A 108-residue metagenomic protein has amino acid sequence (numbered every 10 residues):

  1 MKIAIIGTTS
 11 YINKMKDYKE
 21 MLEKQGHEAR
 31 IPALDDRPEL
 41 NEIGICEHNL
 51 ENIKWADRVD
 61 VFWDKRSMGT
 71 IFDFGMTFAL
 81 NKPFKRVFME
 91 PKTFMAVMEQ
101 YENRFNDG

Functional and structural regions predicted by a protein language model:
M1-G108: Conserved catalytic or regulatory cores that recognize and/or transform ribose-phosphate-containing ligands
